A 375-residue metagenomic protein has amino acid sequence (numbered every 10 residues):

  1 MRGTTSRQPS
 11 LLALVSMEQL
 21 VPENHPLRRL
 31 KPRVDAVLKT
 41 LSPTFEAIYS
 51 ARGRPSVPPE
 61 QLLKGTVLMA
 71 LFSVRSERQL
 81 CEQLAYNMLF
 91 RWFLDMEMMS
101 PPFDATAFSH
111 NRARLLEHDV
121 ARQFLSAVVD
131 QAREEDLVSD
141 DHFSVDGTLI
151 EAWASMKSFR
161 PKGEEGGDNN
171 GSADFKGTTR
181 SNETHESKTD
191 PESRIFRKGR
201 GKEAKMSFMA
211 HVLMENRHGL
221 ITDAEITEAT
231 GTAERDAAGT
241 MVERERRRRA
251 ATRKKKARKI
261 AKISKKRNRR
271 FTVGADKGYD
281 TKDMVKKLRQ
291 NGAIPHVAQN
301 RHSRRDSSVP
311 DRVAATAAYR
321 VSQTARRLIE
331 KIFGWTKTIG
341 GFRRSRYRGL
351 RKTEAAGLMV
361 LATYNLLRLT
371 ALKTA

Functional and structural regions predicted by a protein language model:
M1-A36, L372-A375: Charged, often Cys/His-bearing segments associated with DNA-binding zinc-finger transcription factors
R2-Q8, L30-L137, A152: Basic, low-complexity intrinsically disordered segments
Q8-A13, L41-F45, A107-F108, K188-T189 (+6 more regions): Short acidic (Asp/Glu) and glycine-rich catalytic loops that position anionic groups and cofactors
P22, P26, G53-Q61, S73-S76 (+9 more regions): Secondary-structure capping and boundary motifs in well-ordered enzyme cores
F45, C81, E225-E228, Y347: A detector of single, family-specific signature residues that are central to catalytic or substrate-handling motifs
A85, L94-K287, M359, Y364: Polybasic low-complexity intrinsically disordered regions
E165-N169, D174-F175, R253-N268, K277-E354: Helix-centered, glycine/charged polyanion-binding patches within enzymatic domains that contact phosphate-containing
I339, R343, T370-A375: A short, flexible helix-boundary coil/loop motif
